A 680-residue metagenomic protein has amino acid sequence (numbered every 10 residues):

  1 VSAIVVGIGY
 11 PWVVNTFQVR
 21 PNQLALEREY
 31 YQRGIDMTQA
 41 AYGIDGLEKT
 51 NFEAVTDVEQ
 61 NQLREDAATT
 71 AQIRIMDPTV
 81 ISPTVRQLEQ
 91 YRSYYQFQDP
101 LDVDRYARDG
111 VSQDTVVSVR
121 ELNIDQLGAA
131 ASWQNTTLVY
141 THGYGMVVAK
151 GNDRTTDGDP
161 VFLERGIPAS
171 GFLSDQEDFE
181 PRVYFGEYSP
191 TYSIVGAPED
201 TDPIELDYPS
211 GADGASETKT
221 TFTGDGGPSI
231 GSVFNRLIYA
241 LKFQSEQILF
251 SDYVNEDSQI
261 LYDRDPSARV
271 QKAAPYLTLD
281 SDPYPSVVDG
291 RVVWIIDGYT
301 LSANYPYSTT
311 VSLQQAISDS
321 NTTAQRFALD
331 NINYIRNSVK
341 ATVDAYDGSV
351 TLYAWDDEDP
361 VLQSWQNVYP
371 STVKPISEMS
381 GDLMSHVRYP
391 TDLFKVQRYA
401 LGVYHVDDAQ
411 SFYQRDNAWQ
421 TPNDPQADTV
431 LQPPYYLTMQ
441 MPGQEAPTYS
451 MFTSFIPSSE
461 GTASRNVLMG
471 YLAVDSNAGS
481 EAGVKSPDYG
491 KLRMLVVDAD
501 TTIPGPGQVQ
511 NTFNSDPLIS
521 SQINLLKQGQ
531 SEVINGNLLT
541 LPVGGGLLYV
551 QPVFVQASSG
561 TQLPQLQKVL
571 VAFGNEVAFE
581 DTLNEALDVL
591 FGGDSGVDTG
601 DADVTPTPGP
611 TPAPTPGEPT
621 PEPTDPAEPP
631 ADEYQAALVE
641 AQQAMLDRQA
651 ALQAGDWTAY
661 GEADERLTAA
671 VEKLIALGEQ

Functional and structural regions predicted by a protein language model:
V1-A654, T658-E662, R666-E679: Soluble extracytoplasmic regions of secretory-pathway and membrane proteins
